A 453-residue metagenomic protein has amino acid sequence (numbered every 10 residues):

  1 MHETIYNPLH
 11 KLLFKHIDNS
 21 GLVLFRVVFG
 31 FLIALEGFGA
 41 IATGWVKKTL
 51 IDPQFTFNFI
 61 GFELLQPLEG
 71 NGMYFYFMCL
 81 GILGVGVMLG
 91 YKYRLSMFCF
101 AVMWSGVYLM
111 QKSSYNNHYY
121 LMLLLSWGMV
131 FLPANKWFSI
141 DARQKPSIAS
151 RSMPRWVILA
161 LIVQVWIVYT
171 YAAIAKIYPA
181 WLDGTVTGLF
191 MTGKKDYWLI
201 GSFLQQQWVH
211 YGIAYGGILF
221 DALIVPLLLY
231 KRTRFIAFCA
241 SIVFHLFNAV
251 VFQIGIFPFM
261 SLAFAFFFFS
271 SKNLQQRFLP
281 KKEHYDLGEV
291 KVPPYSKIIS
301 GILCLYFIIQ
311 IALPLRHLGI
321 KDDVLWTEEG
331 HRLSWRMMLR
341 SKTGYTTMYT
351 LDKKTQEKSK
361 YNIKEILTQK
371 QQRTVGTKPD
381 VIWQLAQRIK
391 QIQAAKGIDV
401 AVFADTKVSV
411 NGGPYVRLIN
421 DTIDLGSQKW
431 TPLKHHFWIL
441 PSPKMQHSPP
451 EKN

Functional and structural regions predicted by a protein language model:
M1-N453: Alpha-helical membrane-anchoring segments
